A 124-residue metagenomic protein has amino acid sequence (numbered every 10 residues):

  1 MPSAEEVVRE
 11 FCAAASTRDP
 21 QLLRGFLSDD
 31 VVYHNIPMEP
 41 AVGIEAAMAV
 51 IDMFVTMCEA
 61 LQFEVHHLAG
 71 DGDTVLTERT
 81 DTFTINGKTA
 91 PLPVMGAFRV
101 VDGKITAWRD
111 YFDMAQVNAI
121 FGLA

Functional and structural regions predicted by a protein language model:
M1-G25, D29: Short, low-complexity N-terminal intrinsically disordered segments enriched in polar/charged residues
P20-L22, S28-G72: A solvent-exposed, acidic/Ser-Thr-rich amphipathic alpha-helical stretch
I51, F63-L68, T80-D81, P93-F98: Hydrophobic/aromatic beta-strand elements that line small-molecule binding cavities or substrate pockets in beta-rich
L76, A90-L92: Anionic, Ser/Thr-rich low-complexity intrinsically disordered regions
T77-I85: Short beta-strand segments that buttress and anchor functional surface loops
G87-T89, V117-G122: A short, polar/proline- and glycine-enriched secondary-structure boundary/capping micro-motif
A97-A119: Short beta-strand edge/turn micro-motifs at domain boundaries
